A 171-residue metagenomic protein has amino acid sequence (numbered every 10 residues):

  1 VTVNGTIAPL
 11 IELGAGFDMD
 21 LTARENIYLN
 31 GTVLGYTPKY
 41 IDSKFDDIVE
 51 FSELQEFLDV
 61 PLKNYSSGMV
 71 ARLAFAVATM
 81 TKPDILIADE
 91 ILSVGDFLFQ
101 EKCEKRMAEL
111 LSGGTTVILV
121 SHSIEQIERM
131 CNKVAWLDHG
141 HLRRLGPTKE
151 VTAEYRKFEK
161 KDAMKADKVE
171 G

Functional and structural regions predicted by a protein language model:
V1-G31: ABC ATPase nucleotide-binding domain signature region
Y28, Y40-F57, A76: Conserved ABC ATPase "signature" region
T79-I85: A short, proline-enriched helix->beta-strand linker immediately N-terminal to the Walker B motif in ABC-type P-loop
Q100-G113: Helical segment within the ABC ATPase nucleotide-binding domain
S121-H122: H-loop/switch region of ABC-family ATPase nucleotide-binding domains
I127-R129: A short, surface-exposed alpha-helical micro-motif characterized by mixed small hydrophobic and charged/polar residues
H139-G140, Y155: Conserved ABC ATPase "signature" C-loop
L145-G146: ABC ATPase "signature
